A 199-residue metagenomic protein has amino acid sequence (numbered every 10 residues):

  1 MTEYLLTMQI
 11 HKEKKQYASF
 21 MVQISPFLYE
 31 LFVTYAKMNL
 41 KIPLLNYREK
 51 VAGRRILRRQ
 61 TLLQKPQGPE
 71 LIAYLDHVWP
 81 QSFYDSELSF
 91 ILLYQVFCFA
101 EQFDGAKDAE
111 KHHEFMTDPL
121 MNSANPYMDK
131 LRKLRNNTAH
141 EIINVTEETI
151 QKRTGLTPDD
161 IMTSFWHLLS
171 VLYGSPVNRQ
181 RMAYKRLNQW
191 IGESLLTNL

Functional and structural regions predicted by a protein language model:
M1-E3, L196-L199: N-terminal intrinsically disordered, low-complexity tails enriched in polar/charged
T2-Q102: Amphipathic alpha-helical interface elements
F99-W190, S194, N198: Charge-enriched, short contiguous segments at helix-coil
